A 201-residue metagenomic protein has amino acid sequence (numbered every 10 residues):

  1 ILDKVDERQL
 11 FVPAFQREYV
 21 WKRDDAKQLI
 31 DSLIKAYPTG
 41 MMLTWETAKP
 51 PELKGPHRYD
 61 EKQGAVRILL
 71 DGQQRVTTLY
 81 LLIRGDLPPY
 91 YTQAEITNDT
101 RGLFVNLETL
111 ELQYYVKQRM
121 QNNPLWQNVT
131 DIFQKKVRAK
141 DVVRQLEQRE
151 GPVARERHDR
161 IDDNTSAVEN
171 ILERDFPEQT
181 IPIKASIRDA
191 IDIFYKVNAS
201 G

Functional and structural regions predicted by a protein language model:
I1-G201: Basic- and aromatic-enriched surface patches that contact anionic nucleotides/nucleic acids
